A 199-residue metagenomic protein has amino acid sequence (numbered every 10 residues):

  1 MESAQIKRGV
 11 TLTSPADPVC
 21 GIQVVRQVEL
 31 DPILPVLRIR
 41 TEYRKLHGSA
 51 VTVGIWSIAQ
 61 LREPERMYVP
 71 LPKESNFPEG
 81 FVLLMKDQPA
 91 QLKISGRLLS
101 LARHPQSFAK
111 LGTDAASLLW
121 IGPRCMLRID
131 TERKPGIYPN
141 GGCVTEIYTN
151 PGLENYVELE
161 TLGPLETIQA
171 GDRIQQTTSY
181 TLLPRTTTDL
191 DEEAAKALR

Functional and structural regions predicted by a protein language model:
M1-L34, G152-N155: Extended, loop-rich substrate-binding clefts of extracytoplasmic carbohydrate-active enzymes
S3-D17, T161, A170, T187-T188 (+1 more regions): A long-range scaffold signal marking pre-active-site subdomains of enzyme folds
T13, R38-E42: Beta-strand residues in well-ordered beta-sheet regions across diverse protein folds
S14, D172-R185: Short, hydrophobic/aromatic-enriched beta-strand segments in well-ordered soluble domains
V24, L37-I39, I174: Hydrophobic core residues within well-ordered beta-strands of beta-rich domains
P35, L46-G54, I58-I174, D189-A197: A contiguous, surface-exposed recognition patch within enzymatic or periplasmic domains that forms
T41-H47, L182: Asparagine-centered strand-capping/turn motif at beta-strand->loop junctions
